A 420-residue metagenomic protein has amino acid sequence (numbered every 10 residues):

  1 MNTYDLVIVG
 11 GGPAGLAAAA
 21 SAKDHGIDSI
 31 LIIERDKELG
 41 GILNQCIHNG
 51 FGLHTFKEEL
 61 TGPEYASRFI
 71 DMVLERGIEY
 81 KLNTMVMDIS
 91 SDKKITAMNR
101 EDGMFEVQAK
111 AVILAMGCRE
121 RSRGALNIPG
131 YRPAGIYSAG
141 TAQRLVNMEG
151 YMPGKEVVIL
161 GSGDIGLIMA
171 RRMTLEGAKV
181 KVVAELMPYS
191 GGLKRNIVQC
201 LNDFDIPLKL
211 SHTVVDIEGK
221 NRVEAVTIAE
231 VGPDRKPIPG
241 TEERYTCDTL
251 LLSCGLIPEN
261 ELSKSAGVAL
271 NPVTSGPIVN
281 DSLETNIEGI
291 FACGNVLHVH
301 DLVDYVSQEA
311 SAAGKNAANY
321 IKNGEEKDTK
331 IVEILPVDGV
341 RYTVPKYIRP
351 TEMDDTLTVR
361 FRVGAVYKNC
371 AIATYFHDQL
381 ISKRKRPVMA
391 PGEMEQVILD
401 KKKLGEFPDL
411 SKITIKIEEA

Functional and structural regions predicted by a protein language model:
M1-V9, S67-E156, G232-G240, L251 (+1 more regions): FAD-binding core/adjacent interface of flavoenzyme oxidoreductases
Y4-R68, M72, R144, M148 (+1 more regions): Beta1-alpha1 glycine-rich phosphate/pyrophosphate-binding loop at the start of Rossmann-like nucleotide-binding domains
R68-A97, T174-E261, D355-P387: A Rossmann-like FAD-binding core segment of flavoenzymes
M104-F105, A111-L208, T213-R222, G289 (+2 more regions): Predominantly flavin-linked oxidoreductase catalytic cores and closely associated redox partners
L114, I136-V146, T249-H300: FAD-site-proximal beta/loop scaffold in flavoenzymes
D304, A312-R384: Mid-to-C-terminal Rossmann-like scaffold of FAD/NAD(P)H-dependent oxidoreductases
R360, G392-L404: Exposed aromatic-hydrophobic patches
I372, K402-A420: Short, aromatic- and glycine-rich surface loops/edge beta-strands on solvent-exposed regions
